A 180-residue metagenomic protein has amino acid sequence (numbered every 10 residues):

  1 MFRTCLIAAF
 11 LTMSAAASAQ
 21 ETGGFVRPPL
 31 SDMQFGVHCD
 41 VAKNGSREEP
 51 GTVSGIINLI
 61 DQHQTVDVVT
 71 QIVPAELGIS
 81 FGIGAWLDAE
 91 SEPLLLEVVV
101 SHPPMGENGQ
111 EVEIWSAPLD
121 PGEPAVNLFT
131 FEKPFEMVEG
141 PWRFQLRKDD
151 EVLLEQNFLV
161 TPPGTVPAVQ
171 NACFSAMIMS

Functional and structural regions predicted by a protein language model:
M1-A8: Sec-dependent signal peptide recognition, specifically the positively charged N-region followed immediately by
S14-A16: N-terminal signal peptide c-region/cleavage motif recognized by signal peptidases
Q20-E139, Q145-S180: Contiguous segments within soluble domain cores/interaction surfaces
